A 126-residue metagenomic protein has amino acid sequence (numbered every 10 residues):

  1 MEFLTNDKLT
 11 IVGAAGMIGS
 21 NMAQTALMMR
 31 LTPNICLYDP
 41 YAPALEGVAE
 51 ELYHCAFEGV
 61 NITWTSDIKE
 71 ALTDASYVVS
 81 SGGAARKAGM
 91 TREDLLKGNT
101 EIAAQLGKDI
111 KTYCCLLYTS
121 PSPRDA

Functional and structural regions predicted by a protein language model:
N6, L31-A75, A84: Conserved N-terminal Rossmann-fold NAD(P) cofactor-binding segment
A15: Conserved glycine-rich cofactor-binding loop
G19-S20: N-terminal Rossmann-fold NAD(P) dinucleotide-binding loop
A23-Q24, G107: Generic hydrophobic/aromatic pocket-lining and core-packing "Φ" positions
F57-L116: Rossmann-like NAD(P)-binding element
Y118-A126: Single conserved hydrophobic/aromatic residue that forms the stacking wall/gate of nucleotide- or nucleobase-binding
